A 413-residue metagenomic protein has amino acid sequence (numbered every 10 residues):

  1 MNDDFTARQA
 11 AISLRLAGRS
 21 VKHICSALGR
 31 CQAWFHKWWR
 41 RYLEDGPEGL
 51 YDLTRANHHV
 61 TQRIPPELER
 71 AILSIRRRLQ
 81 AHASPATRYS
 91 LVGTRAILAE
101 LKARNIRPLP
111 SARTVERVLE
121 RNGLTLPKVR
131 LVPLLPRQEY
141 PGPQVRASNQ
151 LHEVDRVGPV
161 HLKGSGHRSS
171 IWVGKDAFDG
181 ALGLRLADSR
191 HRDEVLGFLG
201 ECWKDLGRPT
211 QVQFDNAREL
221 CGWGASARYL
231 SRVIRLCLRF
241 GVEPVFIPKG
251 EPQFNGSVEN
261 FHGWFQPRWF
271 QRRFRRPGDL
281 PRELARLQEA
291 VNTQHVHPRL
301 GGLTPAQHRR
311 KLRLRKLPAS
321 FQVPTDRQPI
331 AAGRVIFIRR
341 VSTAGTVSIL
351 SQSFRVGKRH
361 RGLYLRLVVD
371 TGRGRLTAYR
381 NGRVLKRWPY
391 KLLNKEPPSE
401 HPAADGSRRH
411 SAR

Functional and structural regions predicted by a protein language model:
N2, T6, V21-L79: Short, basic alpha-helical/linker "hinge" immediately adjacent to a nucleic-acid-recognition surface
A11, I24, F35, G46 (+13 more regions): Mobile genetic element proteins and their domesticated derivatives, centered on retroelements and DNA transposons
R15, S226, V233-Q322, T371: Charged alpha-helix within mobile-element recombinases
G29, R40-E44, K102, E120 (+2 more regions): Residue-level detection of the helix-turn-helix DNA-binding "recognition helix"
N57-T114, V160-H161: A short, amphipathic alpha-helix used for macromolecular contacts
R63, R113, E120-L182, D188-L199 (+3 more regions): Mobile-element integrase/transposase regions, centering on the N-terminal DNA-binding/Zn-coordinating module
R190, W203-S226, P248-G250, N255 (+1 more regions): Acidic/histidine-rich, metal-coordinating catalytic segments
N292-R413: C-terminal, beta-rich DNA-binding module of retroviral/retroelements integrases
